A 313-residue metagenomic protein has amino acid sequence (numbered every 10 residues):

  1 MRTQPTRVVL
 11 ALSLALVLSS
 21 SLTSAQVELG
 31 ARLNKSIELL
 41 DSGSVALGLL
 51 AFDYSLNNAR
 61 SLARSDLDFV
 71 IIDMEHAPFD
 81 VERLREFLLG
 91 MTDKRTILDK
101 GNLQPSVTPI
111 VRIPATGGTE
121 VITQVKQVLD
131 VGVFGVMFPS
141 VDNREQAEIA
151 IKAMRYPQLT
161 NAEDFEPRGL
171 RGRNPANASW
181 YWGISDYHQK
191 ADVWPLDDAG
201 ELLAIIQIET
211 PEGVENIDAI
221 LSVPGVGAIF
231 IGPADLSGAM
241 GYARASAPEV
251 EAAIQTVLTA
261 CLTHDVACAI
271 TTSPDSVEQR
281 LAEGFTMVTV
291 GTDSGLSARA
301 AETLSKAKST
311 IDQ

Functional and structural regions predicted by a protein language model:
M1-L10: Bacterial N-terminal signal peptides that target proteins for export
L12-L14, L18, S24-Q313: Expand to "…catalyze enediolate/carbanion chemistry for C-C bond making/breaking, isomerization, decarboxylation
